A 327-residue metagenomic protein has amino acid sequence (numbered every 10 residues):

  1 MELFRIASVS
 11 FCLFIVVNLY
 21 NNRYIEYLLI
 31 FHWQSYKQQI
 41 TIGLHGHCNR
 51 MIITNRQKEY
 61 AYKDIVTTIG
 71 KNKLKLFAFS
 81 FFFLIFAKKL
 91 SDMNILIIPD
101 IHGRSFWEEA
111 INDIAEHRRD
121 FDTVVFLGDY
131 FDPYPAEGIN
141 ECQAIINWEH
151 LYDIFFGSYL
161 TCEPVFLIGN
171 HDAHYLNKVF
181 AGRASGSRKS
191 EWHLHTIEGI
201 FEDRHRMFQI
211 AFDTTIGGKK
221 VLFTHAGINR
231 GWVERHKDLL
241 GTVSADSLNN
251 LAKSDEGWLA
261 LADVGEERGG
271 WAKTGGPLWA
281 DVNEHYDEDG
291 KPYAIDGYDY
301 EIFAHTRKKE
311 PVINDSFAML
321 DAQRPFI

Functional and structural regions predicted by a protein language model:
V17-Y24, Y36-K37, T41, R50-I52 (+3 more regions): Short, positively charged and aromatic/hydrophobic N-terminal segments
M93-L96: Extreme N-terminal starter segment of soluble prokaryotic enzymes
I98, F106-T196: Core catalytic region of metal-dependent phosphoesterases/phosphodiesterases, especially metallo-beta-lactamase-like
I98-P99, V124-G128, F166-N170, T224 (+2 more regions): Active-site neighborhood of phospho(di)ester-bond hydrolases with catalytic His/Asp-centered motifs
G186-G199, I210-Y293: Active-site-proximal loop/helix segment associated with metal-binding centers of metalloenzymes
N283-I327: Conserved beta-sheet core of the metallophosphoesterase superfamily
